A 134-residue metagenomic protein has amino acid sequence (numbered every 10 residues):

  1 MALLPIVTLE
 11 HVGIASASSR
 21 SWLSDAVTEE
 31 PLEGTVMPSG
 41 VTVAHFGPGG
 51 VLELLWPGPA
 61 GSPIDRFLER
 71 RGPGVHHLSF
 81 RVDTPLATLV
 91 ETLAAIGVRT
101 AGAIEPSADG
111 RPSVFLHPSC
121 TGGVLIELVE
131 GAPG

Functional and structural regions predicted by a protein language model:
M1-P5, H11, V43-W56, V90-G134: Vicinal oxygen chelate
L4-I6, R70-R71: Short, flexible turn/loop "capping" segments at secondary-structure junctions
T8-E10, G74-V75: Glycine-rich, often proline-containing surface loops adjacent to acidic residues and nearby aromatics that form
A15-P38, G58-A60, R70-S119: Vicinal oxygen chelate
D65: Carbohydrate-associated surface elements
E69-R71, G131-A132: Short intrinsically disordered coil segments
